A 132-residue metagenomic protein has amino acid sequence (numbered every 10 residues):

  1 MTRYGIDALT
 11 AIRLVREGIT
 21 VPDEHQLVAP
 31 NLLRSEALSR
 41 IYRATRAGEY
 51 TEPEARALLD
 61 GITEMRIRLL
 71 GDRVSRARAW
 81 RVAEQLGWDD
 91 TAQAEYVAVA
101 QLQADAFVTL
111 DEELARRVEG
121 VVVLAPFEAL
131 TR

Functional and structural regions predicted by a protein language model:
M1-L33, A44, E49-R56: Short, well-structured N-terminal submotif of metal-dependent ribonuclease cores
R13-L14, E36, R78, R116-R117: Phosphate- and divalent-cation-binding pockets in alpha/beta enzyme and binding domains that engage nucleotide-derived
V15-R16, I41, V118-E119: Short, flexible helix/strand-to-coil boundary loops that buttress conserved ligand/catalytic motifs in alpha/beta
P30, R34, V99-R132: Acidic, PIN/NYN-like endoribonuclease modules and their adjacent C-terminal/linker elements
E36-I41, L58-G61, R78-A79: A general alpha-helix detector
E49-G71: Short hydrophobic interaction/assembly module
R68-A106, L110-E112: Active-site neighborhoods of divalent-metal-dependent phosphate/nucleic-acid chemistry enzymes
